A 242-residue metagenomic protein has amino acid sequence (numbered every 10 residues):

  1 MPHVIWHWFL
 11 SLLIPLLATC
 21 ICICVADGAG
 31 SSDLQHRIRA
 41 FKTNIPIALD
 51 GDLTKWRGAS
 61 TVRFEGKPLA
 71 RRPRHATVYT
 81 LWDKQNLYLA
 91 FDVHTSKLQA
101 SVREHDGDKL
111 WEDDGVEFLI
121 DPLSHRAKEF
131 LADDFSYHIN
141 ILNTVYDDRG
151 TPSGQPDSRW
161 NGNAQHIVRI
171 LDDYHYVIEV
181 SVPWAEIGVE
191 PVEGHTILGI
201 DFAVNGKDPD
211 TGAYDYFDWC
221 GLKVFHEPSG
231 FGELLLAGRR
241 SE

Functional and structural regions predicted by a protein language model:
M1-W6: N-terminal secretory signal peptides that target proteins for export/translocation
W8-C22: Bacterial N-terminal signal peptides
A26-E242: Structural preference for beta-rich elements and adjacent junctions enriched in aromatics
